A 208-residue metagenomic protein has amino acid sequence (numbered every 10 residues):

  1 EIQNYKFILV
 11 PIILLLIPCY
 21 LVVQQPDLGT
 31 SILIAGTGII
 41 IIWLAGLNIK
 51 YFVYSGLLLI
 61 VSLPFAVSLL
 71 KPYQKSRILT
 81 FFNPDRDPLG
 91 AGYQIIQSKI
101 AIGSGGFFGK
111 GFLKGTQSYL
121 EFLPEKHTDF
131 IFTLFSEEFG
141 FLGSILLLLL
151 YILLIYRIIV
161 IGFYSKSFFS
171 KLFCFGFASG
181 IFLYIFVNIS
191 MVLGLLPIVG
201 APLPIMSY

Functional and structural regions predicted by a protein language model:
E1-Q94, T133-L193: Hydrophobic alpha-helical transmembrane segments of multi-pass inner membrane proteins, especially in bacterial systems
L16-P18, K99, P197-V199: Short hydrophobic "helix-edge" motifs at membrane interfaces and signal-peptide entry regions
T80, P84-T128, F139-G143: TM-adjacent membrane-interface loops and short helices in multi-pass inner/ER membrane proteins
T128, F132-S136, Y208: Hydrophobic alpha-helical transmembrane segments and immediately flanking/interface helices in integral membrane
V187-Y208: A juxtamembrane structural motif centered on a specific transmembrane helix
